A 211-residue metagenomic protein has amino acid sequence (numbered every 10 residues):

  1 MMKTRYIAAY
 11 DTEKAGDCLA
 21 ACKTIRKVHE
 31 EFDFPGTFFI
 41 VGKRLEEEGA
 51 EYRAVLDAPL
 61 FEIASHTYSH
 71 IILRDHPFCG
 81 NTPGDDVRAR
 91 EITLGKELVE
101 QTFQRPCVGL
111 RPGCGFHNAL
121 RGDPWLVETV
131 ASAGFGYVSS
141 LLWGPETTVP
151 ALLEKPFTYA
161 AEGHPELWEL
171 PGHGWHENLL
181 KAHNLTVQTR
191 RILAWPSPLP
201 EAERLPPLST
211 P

Functional and structural regions predicted by a protein language model:
M1-E62, P106: Active-site beta->alpha N-cap acidic-glycine motif
A9-G16, P35-V41, H76-V87, G113-N118 (+1 more regions): The substrate-binding groove and active-site-proximal loops of carbohydrate-active enzymes, especially glycoside
Y10, S65, S139: Active-site flanking residues adjacent to catalytic metal/cofactor-binding acidic residues
L19, T82-T93, L199-S209: Non-membrane alpha-helical structural segments and their capping/turn regions in soluble enzymes
K27-P35, G84-N118, S132-F135, W168-L170: CE4/NodB-like, metal-dependent polysaccharide N-deacetylase domain that modifies extracellular/periplasmic N-acetylated
R44-E46, I72-R74, P112-P211: Active-site-adjacent pocket scaffolds in enzyme catalytic domains
Y52, A58-E97: Substrate-binding cleft of extracellular glycoside hydrolase catalytic domains
